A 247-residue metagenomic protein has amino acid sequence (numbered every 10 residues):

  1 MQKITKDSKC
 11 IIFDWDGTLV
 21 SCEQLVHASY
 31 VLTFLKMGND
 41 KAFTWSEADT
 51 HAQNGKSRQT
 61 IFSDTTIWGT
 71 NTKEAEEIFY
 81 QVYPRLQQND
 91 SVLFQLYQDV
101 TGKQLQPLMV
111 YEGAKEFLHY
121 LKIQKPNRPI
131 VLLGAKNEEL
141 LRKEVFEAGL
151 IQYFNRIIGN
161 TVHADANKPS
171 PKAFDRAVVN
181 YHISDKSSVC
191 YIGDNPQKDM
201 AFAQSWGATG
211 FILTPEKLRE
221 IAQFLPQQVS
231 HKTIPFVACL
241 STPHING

Functional and structural regions predicted by a protein language model:
I4-E112, I123: N-terminal helical cap/lid subdomain that shapes the substrate entry/recognition surface in HAD-like hydrolases
I4-K6, Q124-R128, Y181-S187: Glycine-rich phosphate-binding loop signature in dinucleotide/nucleotide-binding domains
L25, T70, E112-G113, K136-N137 (+3 more regions): Short beta->alpha linker loops
T33, F117-R128: A short, Lys/Arg-enriched amphipathic alpha-helix followed by its capping loop at the start of a domain
N39, P126-R128, A208: Short glycine/serine/threonine/alanine-rich loop segments
M109, V131, K136-C190, Q197-A201 (+1 more regions): Substrate-recognition "cap/lid" segment bordering the active-site pocket of phosphatases
G149-N160, A222-H244: Structural recognition of alpha->loop->beta junctions
C190-F224: Acidic, Mg2+-coordinating phosphoryl-transfer loop and its flanking beta/alpha structural elements, shared across
